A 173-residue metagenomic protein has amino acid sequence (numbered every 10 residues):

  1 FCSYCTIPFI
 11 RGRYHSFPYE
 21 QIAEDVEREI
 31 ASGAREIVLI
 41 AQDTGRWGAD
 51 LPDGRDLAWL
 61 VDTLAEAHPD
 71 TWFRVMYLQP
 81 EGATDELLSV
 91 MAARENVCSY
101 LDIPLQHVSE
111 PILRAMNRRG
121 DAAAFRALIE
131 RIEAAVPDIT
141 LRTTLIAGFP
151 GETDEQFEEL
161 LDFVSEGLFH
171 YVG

Functional and structural regions predicted by a protein language model:
F1-E20: Canonical Radical SAM [4Fe-4S] cluster-binding loop centered on the CxxxCxxC motif and its immediate flanking residues
C2-C5, I22, E29, T143 (+1 more regions): Hydrophobic packing within well-folded, soluble alpha/beta domains
T6-F9, G33, G82, L168: Conserved functional loop/turn residues at catalytic and ligand-binding sites
P8, R119-A122, E166: A short linear boundary/processing microfeature
P18-A23, E27-V38: Small-residue (G/A/S/T)-rich helix-start motifs and N-terminal tracts that mark the onset
A31-F157: Conserved SAM/AdoMet-binding glycine-rich loop
A135, E155-G173: C-terminal, non-catalytic macromolecule-binding modules
